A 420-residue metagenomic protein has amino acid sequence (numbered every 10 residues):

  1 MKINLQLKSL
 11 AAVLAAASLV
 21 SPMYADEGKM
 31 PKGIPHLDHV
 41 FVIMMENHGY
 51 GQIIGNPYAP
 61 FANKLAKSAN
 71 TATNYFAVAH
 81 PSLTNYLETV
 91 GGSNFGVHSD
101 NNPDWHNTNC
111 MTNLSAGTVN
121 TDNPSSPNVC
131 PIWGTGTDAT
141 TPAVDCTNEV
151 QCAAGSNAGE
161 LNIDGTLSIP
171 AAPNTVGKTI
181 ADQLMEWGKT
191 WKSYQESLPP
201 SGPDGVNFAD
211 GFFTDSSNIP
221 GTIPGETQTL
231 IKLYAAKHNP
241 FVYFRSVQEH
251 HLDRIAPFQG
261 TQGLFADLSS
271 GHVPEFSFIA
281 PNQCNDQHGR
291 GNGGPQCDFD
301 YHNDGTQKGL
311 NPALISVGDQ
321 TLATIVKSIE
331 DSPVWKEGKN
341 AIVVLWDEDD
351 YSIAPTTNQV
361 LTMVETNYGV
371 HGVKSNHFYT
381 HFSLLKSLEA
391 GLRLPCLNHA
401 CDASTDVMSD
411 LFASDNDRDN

Functional and structural regions predicted by a protein language model:
K2-A11: Bacterial N-terminal signal peptides that target proteins for export
A11-S18: Bacterial N-terminal signal peptides
V20-P22: N-terminal signal peptide c-region/cleavage motif recognized by signal peptidases
A25-N420: N-terminal pro-sequences and low-complexity stem/linker regions of secreted or lumenal proteins
